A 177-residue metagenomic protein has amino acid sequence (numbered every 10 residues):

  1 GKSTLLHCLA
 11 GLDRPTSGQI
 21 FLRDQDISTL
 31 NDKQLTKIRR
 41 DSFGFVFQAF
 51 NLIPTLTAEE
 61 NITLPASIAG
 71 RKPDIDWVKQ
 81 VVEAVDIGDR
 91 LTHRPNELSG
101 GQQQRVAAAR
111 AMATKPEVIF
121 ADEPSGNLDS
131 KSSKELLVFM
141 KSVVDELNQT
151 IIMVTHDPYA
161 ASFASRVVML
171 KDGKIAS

Functional and structural regions predicted by a protein language model:
S3-M169: ABC family nucleotide-binding domain
V167-S177: H-loop (His-switch) and adjacent beta-strand-loop-beta switch element of ABC-type ATPase nucleotide-binding domains
